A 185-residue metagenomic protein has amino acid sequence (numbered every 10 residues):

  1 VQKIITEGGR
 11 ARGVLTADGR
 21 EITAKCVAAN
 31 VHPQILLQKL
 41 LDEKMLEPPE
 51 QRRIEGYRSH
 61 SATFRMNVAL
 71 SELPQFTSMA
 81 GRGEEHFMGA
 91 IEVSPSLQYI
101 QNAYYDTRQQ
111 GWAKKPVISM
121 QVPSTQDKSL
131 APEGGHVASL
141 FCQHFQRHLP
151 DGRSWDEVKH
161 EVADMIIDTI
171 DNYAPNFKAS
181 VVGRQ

Functional and structural regions predicted by a protein language model:
Q2-A131: Mid-domain catalytic core of redox enzymes that form a hydrophobic substrate pocket/lid adjacent to a catalytic redox
P116-Q185: FAD-dependent oxidoreductase catalytic-site/capping-region signature
